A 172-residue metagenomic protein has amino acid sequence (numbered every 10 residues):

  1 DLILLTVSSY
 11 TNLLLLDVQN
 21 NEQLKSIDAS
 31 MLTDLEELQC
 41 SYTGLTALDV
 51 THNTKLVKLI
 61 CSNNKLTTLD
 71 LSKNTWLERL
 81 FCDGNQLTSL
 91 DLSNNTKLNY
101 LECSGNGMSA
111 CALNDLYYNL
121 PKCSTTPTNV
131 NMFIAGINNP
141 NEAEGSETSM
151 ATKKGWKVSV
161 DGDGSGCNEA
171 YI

Functional and structural regions predicted by a protein language model:
D1-L2, S9-Q23, D34-G44, K55-K65 (+4 more regions): Concave beta-strand-loop units of leucine-rich repeat
L5, S26-I27, L48, L69-L71 (+2 more regions): Canonical leucine-rich repeat
V7-Y10, A29-L32, V50-N53, L71-N74 (+1 more regions): Hydrophobic anchor residues at the C-terminal helix/turn of individual leucine-rich repeat
T67, T88, T152: Short polybasic/polar patches that bind polyanions
A110-L113, N141-G145: Extracytoplasmic/secreted cell-surface and envelope-processing proteins
A143-I172: Extracellular/surface-exposed low-complexity segments
